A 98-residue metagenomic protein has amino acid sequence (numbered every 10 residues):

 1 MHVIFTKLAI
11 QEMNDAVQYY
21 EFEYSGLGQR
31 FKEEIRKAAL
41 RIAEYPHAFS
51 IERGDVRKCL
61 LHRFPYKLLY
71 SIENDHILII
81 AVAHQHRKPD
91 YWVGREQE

Functional and structural regions predicted by a protein language model:
H2-V56, E73-H76, Q97-E98: Basic, Lys/Arg-enriched alpha-helical interface segments
R63: Short His-centered aromatic/hydrophobic patch
K67, S71-E98: Enriched for short, Lys/Arg-rich terminal
